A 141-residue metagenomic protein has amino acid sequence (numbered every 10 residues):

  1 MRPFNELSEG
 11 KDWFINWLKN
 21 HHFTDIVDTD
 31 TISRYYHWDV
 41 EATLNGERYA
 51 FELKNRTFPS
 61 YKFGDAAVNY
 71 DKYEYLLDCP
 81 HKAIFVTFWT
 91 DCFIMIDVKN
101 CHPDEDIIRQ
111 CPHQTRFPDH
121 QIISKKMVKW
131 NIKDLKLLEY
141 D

Functional and structural regions predicted by a protein language model:
M1-T31: Acidic-basic catalytic patches of nuclease active cores, encompassing PD-(D/E)XK and other metal-cofactor nuclease
N20, D28, T43-N45, F88-D141: Non-catalytic C-terminal interaction segments of nucleic acid-processing enzymes
F23, N45-E47, D78-A83: Short glycine/proline-enriched coil/turn segments at helix->beta-strand junctions
T24-G46: Active-site metal-binding core of divalent-cation-utilizing nuclease and nuclease-like domains
V40-P59: Conserved catalytic cores of phosphodiester-cleaving nucleases, focusing on short active-site segments
A50-E52, I84-F88: A structural signal for short, well-ordered beta-strand segments and their strand-loop junctions that often border
P59-Y61, I94-M95: Short acidic/glycine-rich loop or secondary-structure boundary segments that cap or lie
Y61-V86: Short, charged, amphipathic alpha-helix that recurs within catalytic cores of restriction-modification and other
